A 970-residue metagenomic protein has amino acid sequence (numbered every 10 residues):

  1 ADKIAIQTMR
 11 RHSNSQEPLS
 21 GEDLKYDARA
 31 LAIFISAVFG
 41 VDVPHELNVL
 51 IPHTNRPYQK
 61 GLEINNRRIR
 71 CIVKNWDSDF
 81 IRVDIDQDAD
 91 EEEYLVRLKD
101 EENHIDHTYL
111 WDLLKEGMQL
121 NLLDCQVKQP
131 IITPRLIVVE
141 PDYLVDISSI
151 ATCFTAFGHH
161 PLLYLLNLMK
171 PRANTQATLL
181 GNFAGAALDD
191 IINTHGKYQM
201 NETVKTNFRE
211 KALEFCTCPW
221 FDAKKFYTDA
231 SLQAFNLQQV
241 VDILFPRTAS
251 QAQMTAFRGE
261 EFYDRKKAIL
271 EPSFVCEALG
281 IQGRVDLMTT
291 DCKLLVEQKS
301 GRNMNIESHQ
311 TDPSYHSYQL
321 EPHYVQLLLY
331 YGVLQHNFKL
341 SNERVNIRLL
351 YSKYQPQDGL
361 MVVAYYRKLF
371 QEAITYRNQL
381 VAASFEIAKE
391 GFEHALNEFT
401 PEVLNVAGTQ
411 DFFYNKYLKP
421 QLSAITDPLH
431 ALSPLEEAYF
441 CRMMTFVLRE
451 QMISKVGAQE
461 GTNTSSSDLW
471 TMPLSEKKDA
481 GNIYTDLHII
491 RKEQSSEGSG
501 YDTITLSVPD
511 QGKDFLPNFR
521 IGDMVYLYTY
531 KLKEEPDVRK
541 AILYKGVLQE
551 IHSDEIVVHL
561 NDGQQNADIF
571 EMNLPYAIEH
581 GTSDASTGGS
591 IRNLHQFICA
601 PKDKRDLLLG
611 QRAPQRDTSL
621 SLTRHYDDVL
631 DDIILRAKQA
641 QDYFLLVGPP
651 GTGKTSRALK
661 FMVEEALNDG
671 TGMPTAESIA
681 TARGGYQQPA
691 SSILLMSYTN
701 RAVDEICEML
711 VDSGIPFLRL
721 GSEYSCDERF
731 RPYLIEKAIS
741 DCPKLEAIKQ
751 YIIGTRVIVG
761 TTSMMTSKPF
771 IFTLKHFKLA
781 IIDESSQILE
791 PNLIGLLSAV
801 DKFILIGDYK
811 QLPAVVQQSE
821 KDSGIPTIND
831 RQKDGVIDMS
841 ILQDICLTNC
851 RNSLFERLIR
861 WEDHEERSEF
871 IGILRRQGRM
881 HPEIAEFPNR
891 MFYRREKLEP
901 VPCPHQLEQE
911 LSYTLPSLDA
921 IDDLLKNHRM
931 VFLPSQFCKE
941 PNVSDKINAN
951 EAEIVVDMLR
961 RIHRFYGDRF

Functional and structural regions predicted by a protein language model:
K60-I72, W76, D90-E93, R97-C218: Charged, glycine-rich intrinsically disordered N-terminal tails and low-complexity linkers that flank
K60-K128, F440-L608: Conserved ASCE P-loop ATPase motor domains encompassing nucleic-acid-directed helicases/translocases
I85-K115, Y263-R377: Mg2+/Mn2+-dependent nuclease catalytic core
H160-L163, L350-P356, M361-A383, K513-Q639 (+6 more regions): Pre-ATPase regulatory/linker segments immediately N-terminal to the P-loop/RecA-like helicase/translocase core
A187-L270: A non-catalytic, helix-rich entry segment at domain boundaries
T655-G672, M709: Walker A/P-loop NTP-binding motif
P689-S691, T699-R701, D712-G714, S763-M765 (+2 more regions): Conserved helicase motor core of SF1/SF2 NTP-dependent helicases
R731-R756: Conserved motor-coupling elements within RecA-like helicase/translocase cores
